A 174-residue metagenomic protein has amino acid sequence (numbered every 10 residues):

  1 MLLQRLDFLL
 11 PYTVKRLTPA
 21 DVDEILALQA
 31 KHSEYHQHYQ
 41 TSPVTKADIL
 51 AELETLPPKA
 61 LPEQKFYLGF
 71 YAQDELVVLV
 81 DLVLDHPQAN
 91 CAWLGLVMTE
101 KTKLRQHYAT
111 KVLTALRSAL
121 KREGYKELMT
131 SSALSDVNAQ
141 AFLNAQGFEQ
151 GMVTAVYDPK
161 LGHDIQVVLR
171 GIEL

Functional and structural regions predicted by a protein language model:
L2-Y12, R16-V22, A27-T102, L113-A115 (+3 more regions): Acetyl-CoA-dependent GNAT
L79, A133-L134: Short amphipathic helical patch at the helix-1/turn junction of helix-turn-helix
E100-T102, Q106, S135: Active-site acidic-Proline motif in GNAT/NAT acetyltransferases
H107, G124, G147: Short glycine-rich hinge loops at helix-strand junctions in the catalytic core of two-component histidine kinases
T110: Residues forming the Rossmann-fold NAD(P)(H) cofactor-binding site
L113, V137-N138, D158-L161: Short glycine/proline-centered loop/turn elements that form peptide/ligand docking sites
K121-S132: Conserved GNAT acetyl-CoA-binding A-motif
S131-S132, N144, E149-Q166: Conserved catalytic-core motifs of GNAT/GCN5-like acyltransferases
